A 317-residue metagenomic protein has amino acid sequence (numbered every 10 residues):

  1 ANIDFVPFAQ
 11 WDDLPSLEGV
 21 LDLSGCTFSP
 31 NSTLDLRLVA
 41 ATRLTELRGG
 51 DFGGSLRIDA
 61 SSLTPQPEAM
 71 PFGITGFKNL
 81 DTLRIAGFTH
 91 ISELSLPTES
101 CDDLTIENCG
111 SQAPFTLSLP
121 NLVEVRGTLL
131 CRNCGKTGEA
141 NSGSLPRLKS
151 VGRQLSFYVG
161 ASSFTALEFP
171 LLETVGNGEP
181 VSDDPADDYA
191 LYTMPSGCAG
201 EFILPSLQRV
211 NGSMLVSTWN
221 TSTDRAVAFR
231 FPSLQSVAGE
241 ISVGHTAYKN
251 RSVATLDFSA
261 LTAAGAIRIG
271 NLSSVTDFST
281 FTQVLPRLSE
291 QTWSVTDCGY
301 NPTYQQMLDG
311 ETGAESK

Functional and structural regions predicted by a protein language model:
A1-D13, E18-R43, R48-N121, R126-S144 (+5 more regions): Concave beta-strand-loop units of leucine-rich repeat
L148: Substrate-binding/specificity loop regions of serine endopeptidase catalytic domains, predominantly subtilases
